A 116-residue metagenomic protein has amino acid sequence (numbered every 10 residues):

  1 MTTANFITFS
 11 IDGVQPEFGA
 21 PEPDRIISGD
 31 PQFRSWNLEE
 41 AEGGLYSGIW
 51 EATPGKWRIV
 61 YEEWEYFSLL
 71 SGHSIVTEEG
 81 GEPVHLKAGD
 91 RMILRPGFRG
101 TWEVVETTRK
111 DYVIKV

Functional and structural regions predicted by a protein language model:
M1-G44: A short, N-terminal "cap"/entry segment at the start of jelly-roll beta-barrel domains of the cupin/DSBH fold
E40-Y61, R95-P96: Conserved short histidine dyad/triad with adjacent acidic residue
S47-I49, Y66, R91: Conserved hydrophobic/aromatic beta-strand scaffold that supports enzyme active sites
I49, Y61, E78, V104-E106 (+1 more regions): Residue-level recognition of conserved beta-strand positions in structured domain cores
A52, Y61-V76: Short, conserved beta-strand element in jelly-roll/cupin
G80-P96: Short acidic-glycine-tyrosine-enriched beta hairpin
A88, P96-V116: Ligand-binding loop in jelly-roll beta-barrel domains
